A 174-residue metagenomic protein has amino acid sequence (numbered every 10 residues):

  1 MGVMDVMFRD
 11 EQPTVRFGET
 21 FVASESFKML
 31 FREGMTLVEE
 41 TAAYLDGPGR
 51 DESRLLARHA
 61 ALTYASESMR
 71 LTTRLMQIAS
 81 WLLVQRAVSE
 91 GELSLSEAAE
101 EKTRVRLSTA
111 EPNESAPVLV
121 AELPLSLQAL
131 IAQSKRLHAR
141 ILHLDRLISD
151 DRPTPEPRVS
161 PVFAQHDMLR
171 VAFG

Functional and structural regions predicted by a protein language model:
G2-G174: Surface-exposed peri-terminal alpha-helical interaction modules
